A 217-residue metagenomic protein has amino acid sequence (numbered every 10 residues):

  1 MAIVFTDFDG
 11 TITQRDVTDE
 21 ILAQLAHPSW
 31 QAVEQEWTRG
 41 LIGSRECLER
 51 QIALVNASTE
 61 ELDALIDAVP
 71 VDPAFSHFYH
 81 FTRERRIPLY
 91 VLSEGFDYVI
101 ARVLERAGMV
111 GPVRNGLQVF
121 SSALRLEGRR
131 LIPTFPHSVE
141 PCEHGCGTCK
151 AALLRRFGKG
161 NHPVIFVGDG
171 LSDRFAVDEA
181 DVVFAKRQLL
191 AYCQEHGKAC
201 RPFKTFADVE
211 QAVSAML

Functional and structural regions predicted by a protein language model:
A2-G111, G116-A123: Alpha-helical substrate-recognition element adjacent to the catalytic core
A74-P88, G95-L217: C-terminal cap/substrate-recognition subdomain and adjoining C-terminal extension of metal-dependent phosphatase-like
